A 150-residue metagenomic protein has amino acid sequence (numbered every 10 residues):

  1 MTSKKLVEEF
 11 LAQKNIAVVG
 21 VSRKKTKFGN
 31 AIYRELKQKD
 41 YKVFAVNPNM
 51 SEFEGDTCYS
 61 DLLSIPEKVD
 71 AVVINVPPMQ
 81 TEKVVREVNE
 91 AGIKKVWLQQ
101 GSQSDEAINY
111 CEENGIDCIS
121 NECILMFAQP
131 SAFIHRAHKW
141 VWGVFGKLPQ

Functional and structural regions predicted by a protein language model:
M1-A12: Short N-terminal or domain-adjacent regulatory/targeting segments
M1-S3, F53-K83: Glycine-rich, highly charged phosphate/nucleotide-binding loops
A17-V19: Conserved beta-strand elements of the Class I
S22-K27, Y33-E54: NAD(P)-binding Rossmann-fold cofactor-contacting core
F53-D56, D70, D105-N109, F127-F133: Short, charged, surface-exposed secondary-structure boundary motifs
P66-K68, D105-M126: Short acidic, glycine/proline-enriched helix-loop-strand junctions
V88-C111: ADP-ribose/adenylate-binding Rossmann-like module
F127-Q150: A charged, well-structured terminal subsegment
